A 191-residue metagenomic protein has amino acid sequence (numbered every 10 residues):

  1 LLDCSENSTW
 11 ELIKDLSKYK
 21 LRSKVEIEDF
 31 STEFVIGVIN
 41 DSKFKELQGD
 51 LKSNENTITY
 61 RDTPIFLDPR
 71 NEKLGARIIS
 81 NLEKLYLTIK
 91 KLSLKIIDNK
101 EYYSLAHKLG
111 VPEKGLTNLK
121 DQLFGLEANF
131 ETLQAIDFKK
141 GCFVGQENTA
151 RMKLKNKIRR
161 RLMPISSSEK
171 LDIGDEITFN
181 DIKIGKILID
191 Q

Functional and structural regions predicted by a protein language model:
L1-Q191: Basic, glycine/lysine-rich polyanion-binding surfaces/domains
